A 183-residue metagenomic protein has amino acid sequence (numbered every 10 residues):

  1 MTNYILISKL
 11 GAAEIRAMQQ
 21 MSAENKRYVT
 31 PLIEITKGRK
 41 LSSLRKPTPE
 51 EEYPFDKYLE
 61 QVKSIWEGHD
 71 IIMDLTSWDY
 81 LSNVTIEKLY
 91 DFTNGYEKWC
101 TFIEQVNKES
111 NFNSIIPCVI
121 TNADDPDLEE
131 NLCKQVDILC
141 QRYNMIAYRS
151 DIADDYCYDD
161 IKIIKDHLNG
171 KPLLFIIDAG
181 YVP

Functional and structural regions predicted by a protein language model:
M1-D124: Alpha/beta catalytic barrel-like cores
C100-P183: Eukaryote-skewed repeat-based solenoidal scaffolds used as protein-protein interaction platforms, primarily
